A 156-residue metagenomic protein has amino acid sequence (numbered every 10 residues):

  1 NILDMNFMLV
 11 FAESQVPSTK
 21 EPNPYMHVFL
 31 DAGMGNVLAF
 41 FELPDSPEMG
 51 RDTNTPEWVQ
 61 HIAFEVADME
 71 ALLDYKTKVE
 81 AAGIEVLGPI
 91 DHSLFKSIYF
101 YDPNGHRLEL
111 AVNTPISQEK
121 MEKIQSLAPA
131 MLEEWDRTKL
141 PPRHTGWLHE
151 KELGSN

Functional and structural regions predicted by a protein language model:
N1-V37: Core segments of cupin and vicinal oxygen chelate
Q15-S18, G50, V86: Short, P/G- and charge-enriched loop/turn segments at secondary-structure junctions
V28-G33, G50-K78, K96-Y101: Vicinal oxygen chelate
V37-F40, E109-L110: Short glycine-/small-residue motifs
L43-D45: A conserved beta-strand-loop-helix scaffold within acyl/acetyltransferase catalytic domains
M49-T53, E119-E122: A short, polar/proline- and glycine-enriched secondary-structure boundary/capping micro-motif
K76-N156: Vicinal oxygen chelate
